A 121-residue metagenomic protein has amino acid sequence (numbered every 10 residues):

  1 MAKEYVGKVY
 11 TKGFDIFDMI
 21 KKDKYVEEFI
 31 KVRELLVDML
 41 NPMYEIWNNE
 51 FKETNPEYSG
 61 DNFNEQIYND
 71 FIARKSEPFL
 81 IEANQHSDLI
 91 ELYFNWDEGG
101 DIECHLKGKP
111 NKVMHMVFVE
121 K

Functional and structural regions predicted by a protein language model:
M1-K22, M116-K121: Short, extreme N-terminal segment that most often corresponds to the first beta-strand
V37-M116: Acidic, low-complexity, intrinsically disordered interaction modules
